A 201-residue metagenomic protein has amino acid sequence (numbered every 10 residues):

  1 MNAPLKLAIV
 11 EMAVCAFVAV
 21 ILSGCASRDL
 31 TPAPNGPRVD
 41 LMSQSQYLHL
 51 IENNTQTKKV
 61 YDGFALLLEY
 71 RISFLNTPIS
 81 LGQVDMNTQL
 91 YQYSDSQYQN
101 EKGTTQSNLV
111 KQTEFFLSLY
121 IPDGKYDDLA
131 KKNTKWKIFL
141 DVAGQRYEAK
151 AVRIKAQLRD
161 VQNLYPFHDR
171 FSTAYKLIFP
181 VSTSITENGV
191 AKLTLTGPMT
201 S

Functional and structural regions predicted by a protein language model:
N2-V14: Bacterial N-terminal signal peptides that target proteins for export
I21-G24: C-terminal motif of bacterial Sec signal peptides marking the signal peptidase cleavage site
A26-S201: Conserved functional micro-motifs across diverse proteins
